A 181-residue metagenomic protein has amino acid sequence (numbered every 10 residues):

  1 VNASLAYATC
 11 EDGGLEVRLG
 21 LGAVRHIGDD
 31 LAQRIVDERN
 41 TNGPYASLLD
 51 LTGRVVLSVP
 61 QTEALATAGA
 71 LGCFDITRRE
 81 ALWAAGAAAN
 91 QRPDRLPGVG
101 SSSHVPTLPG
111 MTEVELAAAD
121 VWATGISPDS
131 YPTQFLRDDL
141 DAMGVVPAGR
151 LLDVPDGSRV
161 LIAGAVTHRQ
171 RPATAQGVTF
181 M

Functional and structural regions predicted by a protein language model:
N2-P155, P172-A173: Sliding clamp-binding short linear motifs that recruit DNA-associated proteins to replication/repair hubs
R18, L161-A163, F180: Beta-strand secondary-structure signal
R25, A163, Q176: Short glycine-rich loop/turn motifs that provide flexible caps or phosphate-binding loops at active sites
G157-Q170: OB-fold and OB-like beta-barrel modules that bind single-stranded nucleic acids
A173-M181: Short aromatic-glycine-enriched beta-strand elements
